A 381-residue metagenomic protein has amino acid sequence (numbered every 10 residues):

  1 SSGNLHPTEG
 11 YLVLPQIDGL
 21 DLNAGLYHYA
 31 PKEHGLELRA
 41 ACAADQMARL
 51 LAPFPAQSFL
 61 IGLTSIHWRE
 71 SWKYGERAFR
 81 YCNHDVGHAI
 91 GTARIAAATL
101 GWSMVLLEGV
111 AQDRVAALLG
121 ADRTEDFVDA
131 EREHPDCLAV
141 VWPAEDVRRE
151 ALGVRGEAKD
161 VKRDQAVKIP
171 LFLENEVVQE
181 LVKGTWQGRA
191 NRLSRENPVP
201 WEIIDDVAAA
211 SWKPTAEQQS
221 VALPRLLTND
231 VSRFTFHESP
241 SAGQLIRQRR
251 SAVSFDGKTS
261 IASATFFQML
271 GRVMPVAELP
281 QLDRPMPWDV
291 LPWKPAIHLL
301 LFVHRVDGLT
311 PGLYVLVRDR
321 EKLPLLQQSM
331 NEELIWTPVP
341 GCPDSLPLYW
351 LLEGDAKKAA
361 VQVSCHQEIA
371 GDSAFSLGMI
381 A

Functional and structural regions predicted by a protein language model:
S1-A381: Acidic, surface-exposed loops and disordered segments
